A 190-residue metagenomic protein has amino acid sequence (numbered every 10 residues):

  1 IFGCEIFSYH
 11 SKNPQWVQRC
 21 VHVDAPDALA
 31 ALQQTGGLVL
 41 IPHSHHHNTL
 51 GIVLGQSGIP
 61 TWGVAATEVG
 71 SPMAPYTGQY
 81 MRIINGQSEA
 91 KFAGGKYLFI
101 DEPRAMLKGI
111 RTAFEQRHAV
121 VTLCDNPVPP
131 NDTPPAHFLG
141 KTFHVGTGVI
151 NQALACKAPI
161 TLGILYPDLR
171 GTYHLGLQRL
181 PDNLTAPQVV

Functional and structural regions predicted by a protein language model:
I1-I41, H46-H47, G58, R82-S88: Membrane-anchoring hydrophobic helices of lipid-metabolizing enzymes
F2-Q18, T61-Q79, K108-P127: Short N-terminal secondary-structure initiator segments
F2-S8, A28-A30, W62-A66, I84-E89 (+2 more regions): Generic detector of short, locally flexible boundary/turn motifs and exposed helical patches
N13-Q15, A90-L98, P134-F138: Short, basic, glycine/proline-bearing loop/turn elements
A28-A30, G51-I52, N85-A90, I110-R111 (+1 more regions): Short amphipathic alpha-helical segments and helix-helix/interface helices
Q34-T35, K91-A93, Q116-R117, C156: Structured helix-beta-strand junction loops
G36-D101: Catalytic core of membrane glycerolipid acyltransferases/transacylases, capturing the structured, soluble-facing
Q56-P60, I100-V190: Non-catalytic C-terminal accessory region of glycerolipid acyltransferases and related lyso-lipid remodeling enzymes
